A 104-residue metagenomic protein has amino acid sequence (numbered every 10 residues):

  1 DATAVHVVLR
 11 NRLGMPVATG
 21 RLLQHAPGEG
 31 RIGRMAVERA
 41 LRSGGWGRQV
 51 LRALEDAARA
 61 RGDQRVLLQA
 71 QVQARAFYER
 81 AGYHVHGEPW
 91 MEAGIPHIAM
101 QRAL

Functional and structural regions predicted by a protein language model:
D1-A2: Short loop/turn motifs at secondary-structure junctions and domain boundaries
V8, M15-L23, R31-A36: Conserved beta-strand in the GNAT
Q24-G33, R42-S43, E92-P96: A conserved beta-turn-beta hairpin within the catalytic core of GNAT-like acetyltransferases that forms part
V37, S43-D56: Conserved acetyl-CoA-binding loop-helix of GNAT-fold acetyltransferases
V50, A74-F77: Conserved short alpha-helix immediately C-terminal to the canonical SAM/SAH-binding motif I of Rossmann-like
L51, A57-Q71: Conserved GNAT acetyl-CoA-binding A-motif
L67-Q69, E79, H84-Q101: Conserved catalytic-core motifs of GNAT/GCN5-like acyltransferases
